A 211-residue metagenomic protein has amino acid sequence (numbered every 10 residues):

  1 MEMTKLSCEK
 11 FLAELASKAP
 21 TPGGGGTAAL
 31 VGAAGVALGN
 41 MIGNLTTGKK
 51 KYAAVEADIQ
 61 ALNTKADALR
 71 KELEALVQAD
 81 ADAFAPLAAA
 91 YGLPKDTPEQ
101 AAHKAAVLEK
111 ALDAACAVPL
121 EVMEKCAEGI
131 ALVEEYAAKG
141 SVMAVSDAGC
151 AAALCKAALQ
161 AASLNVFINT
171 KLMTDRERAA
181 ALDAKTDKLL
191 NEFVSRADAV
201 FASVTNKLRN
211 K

Functional and structural regions predicted by a protein language model:
M3-T21: Short, hydrophobic/aliphatic alpha-helical segments
S17-L38, A144-A162: Conserved phosphate/anionic-ligand binding catalytic regions in large, soluble enzymes, centered on
L30-A34, L62, L69-E72, L76 (+6 more regions): Amphipathic alpha-helix face/heptad-repeat signature
L38-D58: Phosphate-handling active-site elements
K51-A89, L189, R196: A structural-propensity feature for long, helix-poor, extended segments
A79-P94, A197-K211: Long, charge-rich low-complexity segments
D80, F84-A153, A157, N169: Amphipathic alpha-helical interface segments
G129-L132, A144-V204: Preference for long, well-ordered alpha-helical segments
